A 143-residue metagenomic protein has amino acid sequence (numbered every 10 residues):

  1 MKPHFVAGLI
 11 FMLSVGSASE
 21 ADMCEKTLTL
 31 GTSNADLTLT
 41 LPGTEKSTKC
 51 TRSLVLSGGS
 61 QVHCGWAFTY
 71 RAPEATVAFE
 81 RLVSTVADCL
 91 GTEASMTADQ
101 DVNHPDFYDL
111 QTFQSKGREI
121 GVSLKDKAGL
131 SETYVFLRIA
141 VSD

Functional and structural regions predicted by a protein language model:
H4-S14: Sec-dependent N-terminal signal peptides
G8, S17-H63, T76-F79: N-terminal leader/targeting segments
A35-S47, D101-P105, D109-G117: Short, solvent-exposed secondary-structure boundary motifs
S47-Y108: Long, charged/polar, surface-exposed segments that mediate recognition or autoinhibition
T112-S115, E119-E132: Short, exposed beta-strand-loop hairpins at the edges of beta-sheets in extracellular/periplasmic proteins
G129-D143: Short, low-complexity, Pro/Ser/Thr/Gly-rich segments in the mature regions of secreted, periplasmic
